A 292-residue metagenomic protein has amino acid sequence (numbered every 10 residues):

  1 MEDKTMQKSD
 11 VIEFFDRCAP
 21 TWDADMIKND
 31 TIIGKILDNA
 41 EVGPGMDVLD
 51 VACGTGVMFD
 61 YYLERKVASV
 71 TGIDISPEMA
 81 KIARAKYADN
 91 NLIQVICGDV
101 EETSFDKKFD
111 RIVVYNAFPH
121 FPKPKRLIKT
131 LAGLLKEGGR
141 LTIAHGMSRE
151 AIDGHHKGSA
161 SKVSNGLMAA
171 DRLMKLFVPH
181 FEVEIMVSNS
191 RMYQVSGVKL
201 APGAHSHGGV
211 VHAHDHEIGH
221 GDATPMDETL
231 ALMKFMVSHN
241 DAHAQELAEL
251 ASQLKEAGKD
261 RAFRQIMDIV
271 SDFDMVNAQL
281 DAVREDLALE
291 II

Functional and structural regions predicted by a protein language model:
E2-E41, V57, Y61, R149-A151 (+1 more regions): Conserved class I S-adenosyl-L-methionine
D47, G139-R140: Short glycine-centered segments of the SAM/dcSAM-binding site in methyltransferase folds
L49, T55-E102: Class I SAM-dependent methyltransferase SAM/SAH-binding core
V113: A conserved beta-strand element that flanks and buttresses the S-adenosyl-L-methionine
N116-A117: Short catalytic micro-motifs in class I SAM-dependent methyltransferases
R126-E137: A short glycine-rich, Lys/Arg-flanked "PGG" loop and its adjoining helix->strand segment in the class I
T142-S196: C-terminal alpha-helical "lid/dimerization" subdomain adjacent to the S-adenosyl-L-methionine
A201-T224: Histidine-centered metal-binding segments
